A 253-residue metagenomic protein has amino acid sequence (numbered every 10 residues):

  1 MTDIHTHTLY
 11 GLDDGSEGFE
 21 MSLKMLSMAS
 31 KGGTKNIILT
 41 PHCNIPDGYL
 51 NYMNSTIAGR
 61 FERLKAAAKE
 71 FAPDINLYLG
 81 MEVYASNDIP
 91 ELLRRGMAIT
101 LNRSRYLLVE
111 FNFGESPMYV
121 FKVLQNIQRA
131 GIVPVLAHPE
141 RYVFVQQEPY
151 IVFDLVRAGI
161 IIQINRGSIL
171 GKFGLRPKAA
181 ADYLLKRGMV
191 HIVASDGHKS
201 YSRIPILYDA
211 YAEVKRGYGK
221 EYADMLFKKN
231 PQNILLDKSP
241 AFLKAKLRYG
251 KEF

Functional and structural regions predicted by a protein language model:
M1-D74: An N-terminally biased module of ancient metal coordination in phosphate/nucleic-acid-related enzymes
T2-I4, I38-T40, Y78-M81, V135-A137 (+2 more regions): Active-site neighborhood of phospho(di)ester-bond hydrolases with catalytic His/Asp-centered motifs
H7-L9, H42, G80-Y84, N112-G114 (+3 more regions): Active-site beta-loop-alpha junctions enriched in small/polar residues
M21-M25, R60-L64, V123, I151-L155 (+2 more regions): A general structural detector for well-ordered alpha-helical segments in enzyme core domains, enriched
S30, Q128, L185-K186: Non-catalytic positions within long, well-ordered alpha-helices that form the structural scaffold/packing of enzyme
G48-Q163, A241-F242, K246-F253: Extended substrate/RNA-proximal surfaces in nucleic-acid metabolism proteins
M189-P205: Short acidic/histidine-rich active-site segments
L207, A212-F253: Mid-to-C-terminal alpha-helical segments outside catalytic/metal-binding sites
